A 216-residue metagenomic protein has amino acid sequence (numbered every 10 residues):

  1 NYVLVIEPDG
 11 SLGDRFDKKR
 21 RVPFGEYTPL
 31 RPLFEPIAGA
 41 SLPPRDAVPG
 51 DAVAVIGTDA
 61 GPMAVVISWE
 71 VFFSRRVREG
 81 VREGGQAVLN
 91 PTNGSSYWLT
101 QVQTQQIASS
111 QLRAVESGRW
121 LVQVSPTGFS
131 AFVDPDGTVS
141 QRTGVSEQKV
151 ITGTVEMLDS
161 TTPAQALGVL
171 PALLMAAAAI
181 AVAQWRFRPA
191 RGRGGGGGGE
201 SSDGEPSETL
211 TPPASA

Functional and structural regions predicted by a protein language model:
N1-A216: Enzyme catalytic cores with a strong preference for nitrogen-chemistry domains
